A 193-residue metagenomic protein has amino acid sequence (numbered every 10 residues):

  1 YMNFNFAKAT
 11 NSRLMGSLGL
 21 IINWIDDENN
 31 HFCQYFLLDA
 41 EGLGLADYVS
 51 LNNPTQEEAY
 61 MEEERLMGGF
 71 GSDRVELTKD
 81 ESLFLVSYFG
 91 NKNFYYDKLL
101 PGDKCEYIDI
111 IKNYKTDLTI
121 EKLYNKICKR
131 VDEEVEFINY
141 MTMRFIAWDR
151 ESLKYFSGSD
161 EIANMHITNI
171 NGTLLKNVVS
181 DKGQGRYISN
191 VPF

Functional and structural regions predicted by a protein language model:
Y1-F193: Non-catalytic terminal/accessory regions
